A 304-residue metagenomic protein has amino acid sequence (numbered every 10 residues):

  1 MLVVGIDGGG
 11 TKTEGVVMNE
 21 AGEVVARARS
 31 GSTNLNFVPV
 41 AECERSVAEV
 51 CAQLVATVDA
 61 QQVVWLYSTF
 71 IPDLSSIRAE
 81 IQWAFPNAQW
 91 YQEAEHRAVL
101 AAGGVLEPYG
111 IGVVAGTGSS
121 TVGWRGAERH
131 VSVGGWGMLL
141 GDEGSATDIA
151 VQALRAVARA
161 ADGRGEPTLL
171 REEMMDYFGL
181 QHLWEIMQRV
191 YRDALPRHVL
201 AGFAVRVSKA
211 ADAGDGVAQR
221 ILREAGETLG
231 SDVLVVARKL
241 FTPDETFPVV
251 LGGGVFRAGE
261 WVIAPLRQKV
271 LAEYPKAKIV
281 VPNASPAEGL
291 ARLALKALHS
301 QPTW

Functional and structural regions predicted by a protein language model:
M1-D59, G103-I111, R155-W304: ATP-binding/phosphotransfer module of carbohydrate and carboxylate kinases, centering on a glycine-rich
G10, A98, S119: Short, glycine/acidic-enriched loop or turn micro-motifs at the edges of active sites
S30, E93, V133: Hydrophobic residues at beta-strand termini and immediately following loops that shape nucleotide-binding pockets
L35-N36, A52-Q92, G104-V105, P248: Short beta-strand-loop/turn "lid" adjacent to the catalytic site in phosphate-handling enzymes
W65-I71, A115-G118, F247-A258: Glycine-rich beta-strand-to-loop/alpha-helix junction loops that act as flexible
Q82-Q89, R129-G137, K269-K278: Glycine/charged-rich beta-loop-alpha catalytic/anionic-binding loops adjacent to active sites
A88-G112, R129, F241: Conserved phosphate-binding catalytic cores of ATP/NTP-utilizing and phosphoryl-transfer enzymes
E107-A160, R164: Glycine-rich phosphate-binding loop of actin/hexokinase-like ATP-binding domains
